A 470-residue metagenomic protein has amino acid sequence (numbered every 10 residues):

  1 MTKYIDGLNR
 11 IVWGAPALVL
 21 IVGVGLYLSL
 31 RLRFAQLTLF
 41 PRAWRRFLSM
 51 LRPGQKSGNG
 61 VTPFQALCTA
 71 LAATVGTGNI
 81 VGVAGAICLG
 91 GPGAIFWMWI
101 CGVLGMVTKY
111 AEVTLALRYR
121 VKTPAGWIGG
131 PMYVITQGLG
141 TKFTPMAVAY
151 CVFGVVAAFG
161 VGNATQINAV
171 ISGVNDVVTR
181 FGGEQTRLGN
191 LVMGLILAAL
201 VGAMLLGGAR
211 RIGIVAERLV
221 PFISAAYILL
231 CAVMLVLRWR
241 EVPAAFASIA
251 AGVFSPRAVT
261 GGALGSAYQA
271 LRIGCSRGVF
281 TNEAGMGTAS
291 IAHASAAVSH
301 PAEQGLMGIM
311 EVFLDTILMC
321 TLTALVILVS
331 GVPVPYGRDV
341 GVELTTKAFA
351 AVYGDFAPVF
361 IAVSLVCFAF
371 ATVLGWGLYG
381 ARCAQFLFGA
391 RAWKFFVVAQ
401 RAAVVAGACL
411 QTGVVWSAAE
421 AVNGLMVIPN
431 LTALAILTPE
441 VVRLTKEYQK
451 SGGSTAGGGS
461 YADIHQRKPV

Functional and structural regions predicted by a protein language model:
M1-T77, I87-A94, G105, V405 (+1 more regions): N-terminal alpha-helical transmembrane segments of multi-pass membrane transport and channel/translocase proteins
L20-Y27, R31-W44, I167-V174, G189-A250 (+3 more regions): Membrane-interface loop-to-helix entry segments
L28-S29, C101-A125, M132, T136-N168 (+3 more regions): Helix-loop-helix module between adjacent transmembrane segments
R31-Q36, G78-V83, P92, G160-V170 (+5 more regions): Transmembrane helix-loop junctions in multi-pass membrane proteins
F34-V61, G85-I95, V107-T141, P333-V352 (+3 more regions): Flexible loop linkers connecting adjacent transmembrane helices in multi-pass alpha-helical membrane transporters
Q55-L89, L115-R118, P124-G138, A149-V155 (+1 more regions): Alpha-helical membrane segments and immediately flanking helix-loop junctions that form or couple to the substrate/ion
L104-E112, G194-A209, V220-R240, S276-R277 (+2 more regions): Selective recognition of specific alpha-helical transmembrane segments in multi-pass small-molecule
Y110-Y119, P124, A232-S248, V259-G262 (+3 more regions): Extracellular/periplasmic helix-exit of transmembrane alpha-helices
